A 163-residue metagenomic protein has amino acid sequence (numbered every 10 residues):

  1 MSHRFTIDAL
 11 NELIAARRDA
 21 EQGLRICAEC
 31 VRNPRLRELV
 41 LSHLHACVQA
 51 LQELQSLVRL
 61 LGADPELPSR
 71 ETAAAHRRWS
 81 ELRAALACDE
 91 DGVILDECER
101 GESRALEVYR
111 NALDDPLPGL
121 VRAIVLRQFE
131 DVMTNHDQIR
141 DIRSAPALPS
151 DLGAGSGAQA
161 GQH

Functional and structural regions predicted by a protein language model:
M1-I7, L61, R78-D91, S144-G153: Membrane-interacting alpha-helical segments
S2-R32, G92-P116: Alpha-helical bundle segments that constitute or directly flank the non-heme di-iron/ferroxidase center
F5-L13, P34-Q52, D91-L95, L120-T134: Alpha-helical scaffold segments that form or flank carboxylate-/histidine-based iron centers
E12, D19, I26, S42-Q49 (+4 more regions): Long, non-catalytic architectural segments outside compact domain cores
G23-C30, E53, L57-L60, A85 (+2 more regions): Amphipathic, soluble alpha-helical interaction motifs
L36-A73, I139-I142, P146: Conserved alpha-helical segments that form or flank metal/cofactor-binding pockets of metalloenzymes
S56-L106: Carboxylate-rich helix-loop segments that flank metal/cofactor sites and access channels in metalloenzymes
C98-H163: Preference for long, well-ordered alpha-helical segments
